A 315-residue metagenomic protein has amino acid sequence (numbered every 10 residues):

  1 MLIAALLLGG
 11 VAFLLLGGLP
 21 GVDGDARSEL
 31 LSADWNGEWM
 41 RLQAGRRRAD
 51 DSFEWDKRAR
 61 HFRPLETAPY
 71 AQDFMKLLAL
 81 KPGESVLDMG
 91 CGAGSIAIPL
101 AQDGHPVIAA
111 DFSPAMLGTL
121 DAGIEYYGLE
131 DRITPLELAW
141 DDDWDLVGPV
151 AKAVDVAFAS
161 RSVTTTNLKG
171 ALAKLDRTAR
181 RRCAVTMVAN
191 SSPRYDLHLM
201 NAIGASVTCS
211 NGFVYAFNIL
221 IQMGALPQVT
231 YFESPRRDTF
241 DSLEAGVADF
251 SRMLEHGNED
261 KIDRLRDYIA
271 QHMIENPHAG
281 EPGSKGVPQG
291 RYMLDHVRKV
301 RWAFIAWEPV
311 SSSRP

Functional and structural regions predicted by a protein language model:
L16-K81: Conserved class I S-adenosyl-L-methionine
G83-G92: Conserved class I S-adenosyl-L-methionine
A93-H105: Conserved SAM-binding loop of SAM-dependent methyltransferases across substrates and taxa, primarily the Class I
Q102-D143: Class I SAM-dependent methyltransferase SAM/SAH-binding core
V163-D176: A short, conserved alpha-helix within the catalytic core of class I
R180-N190: Conserved beta-strand signature within the Rossmann-like core of class I S-adenosyl-L-methionine
V188-V207: Short, glycine-/aromatic-enriched active-site segment of Class I SAM-dependent methyltransferases
T230-P315: Conserved Class I S-adenosyl-L-methionine
